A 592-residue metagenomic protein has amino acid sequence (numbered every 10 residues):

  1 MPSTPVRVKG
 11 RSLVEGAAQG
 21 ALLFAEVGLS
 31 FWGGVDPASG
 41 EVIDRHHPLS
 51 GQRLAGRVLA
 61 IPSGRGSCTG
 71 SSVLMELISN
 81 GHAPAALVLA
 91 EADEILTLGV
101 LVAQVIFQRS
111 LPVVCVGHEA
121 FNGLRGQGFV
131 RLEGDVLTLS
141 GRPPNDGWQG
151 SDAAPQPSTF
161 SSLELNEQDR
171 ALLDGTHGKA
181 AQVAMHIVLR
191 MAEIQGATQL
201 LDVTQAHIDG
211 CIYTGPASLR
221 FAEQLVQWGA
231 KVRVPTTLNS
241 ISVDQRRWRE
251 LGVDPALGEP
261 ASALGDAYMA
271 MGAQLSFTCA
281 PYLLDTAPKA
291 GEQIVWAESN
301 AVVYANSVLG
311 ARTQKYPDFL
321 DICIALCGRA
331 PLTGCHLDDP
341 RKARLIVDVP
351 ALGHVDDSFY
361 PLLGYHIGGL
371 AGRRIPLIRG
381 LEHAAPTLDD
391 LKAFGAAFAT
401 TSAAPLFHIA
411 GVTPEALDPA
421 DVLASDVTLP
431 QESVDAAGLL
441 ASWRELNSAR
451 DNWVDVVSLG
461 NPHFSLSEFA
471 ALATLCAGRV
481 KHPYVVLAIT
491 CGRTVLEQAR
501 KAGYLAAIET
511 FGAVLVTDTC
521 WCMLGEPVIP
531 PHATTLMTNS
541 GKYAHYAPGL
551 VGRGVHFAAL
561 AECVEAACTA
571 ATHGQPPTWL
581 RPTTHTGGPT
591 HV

Functional and structural regions predicted by a protein language model:
S3-G134, S242, S467-E468, A473-L550: Feature captures the catalytic cores and cofactor-binding loops of soluble hydro-lyases/lyases that act on carboxylate
T4-E26, R142-W228, Q314-L320, I324-R329 (+4 more regions): N-terminal basic/disordered segments at the start of proteins
C68, S72-A86, A90-D93, T97 (+2 more regions): Glycine-rich, N-terminal phosphate-binding loop and its surrounding beta-alpha-beta segment
P84-E91, V232-T237, T278, L377-R379 (+2 more regions): Short internal beta-strands
L98-H118, F129-R131, K231, L238-G328: A generic, well-ordered mixed alpha/beta core segment in the N-terminal half of proteins
G252-P260, D421-V434, A499-D518: Acidic, Ser/Thr-rich peripheral helices and adjacent loops at domain boundaries
K289-H383, P530, K542-V592: Mobile "lid/hinge" segments at catalytic clefts and subdomain interfaces of large enzymes
L406-V486, T490: A glycine- and small/hydrophobic-rich beta-loop-beta segment that serves as a flexible "lid/hinge" or phosphate-binding
